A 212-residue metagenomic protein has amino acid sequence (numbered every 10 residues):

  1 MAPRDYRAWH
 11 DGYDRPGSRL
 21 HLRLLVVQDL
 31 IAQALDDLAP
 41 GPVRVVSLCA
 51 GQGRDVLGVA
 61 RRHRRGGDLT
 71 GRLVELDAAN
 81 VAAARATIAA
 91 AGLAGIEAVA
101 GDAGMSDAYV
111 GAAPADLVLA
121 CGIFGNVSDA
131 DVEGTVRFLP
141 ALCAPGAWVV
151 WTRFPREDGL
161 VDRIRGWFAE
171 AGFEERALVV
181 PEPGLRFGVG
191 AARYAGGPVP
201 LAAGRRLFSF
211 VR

Functional and structural regions predicted by a protein language model:
M1-P40: Class I SAM-dependent methyltransferase Rossmann-like catalytic core, especially the SAM/SAH-binding loop
A39-G51: Conserved class I S-adenosyl-L-methionine
Q52-G66: Conserved SAM-binding loop of SAM-dependent methyltransferases across substrates and taxa, primarily the Class I
A84-R85: Conserved SAM-binding loop
A115-D131: A short SAM/SAH-binding and catalytic strip from SAM-dependent methyltransferases
V132-P145: A short glycine-rich, Lys/Arg-flanked "PGG" loop and its adjoining helix->strand segment in the class I
C143-F154: Conserved beta-strand signature within the Rossmann-like core of class I S-adenosyl-L-methionine
A177-R212: SAM/dcSAM-binding transferase cores
